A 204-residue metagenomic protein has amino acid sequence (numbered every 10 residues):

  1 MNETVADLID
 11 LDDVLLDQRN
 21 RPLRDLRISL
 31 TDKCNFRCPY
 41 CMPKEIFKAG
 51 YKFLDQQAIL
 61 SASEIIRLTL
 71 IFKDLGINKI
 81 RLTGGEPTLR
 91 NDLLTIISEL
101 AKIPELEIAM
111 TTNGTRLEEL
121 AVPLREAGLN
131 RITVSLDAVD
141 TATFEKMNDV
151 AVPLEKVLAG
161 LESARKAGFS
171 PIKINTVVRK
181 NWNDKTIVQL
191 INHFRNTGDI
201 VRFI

Functional and structural regions predicted by a protein language model:
N2-L23, F36, N91: Recognition helices and adjacent regulatory flanks at domain boundaries
Q18-L60: Canonical Radical SAM [4Fe-4S] cluster-binding loop centered on the CxxxCxxC motif and its immediate flanking residues
L30, C38, L82, M110 (+2 more regions): Conserved, mostly hydrophobic/aromatic
T31, K44, S135-V139, I204: Generic beta-structure capping elements
A62-R81, L89-F194: Radical SAM/AdoMet-radical enzyme domain recognition
E86: Conserved G/P- and acidic residue-centered "switch" motifs that form tight phosphate/ATP-binding loops in soluble
N175, R202-I204: Short, conserved beta-strand edge motifs with alternating hydrophobic and charged residues
T197: Glycine-rich, Lys/Arg-enriched anion-binding loops that position phosphate/diphosphate groups for phosphoryl
